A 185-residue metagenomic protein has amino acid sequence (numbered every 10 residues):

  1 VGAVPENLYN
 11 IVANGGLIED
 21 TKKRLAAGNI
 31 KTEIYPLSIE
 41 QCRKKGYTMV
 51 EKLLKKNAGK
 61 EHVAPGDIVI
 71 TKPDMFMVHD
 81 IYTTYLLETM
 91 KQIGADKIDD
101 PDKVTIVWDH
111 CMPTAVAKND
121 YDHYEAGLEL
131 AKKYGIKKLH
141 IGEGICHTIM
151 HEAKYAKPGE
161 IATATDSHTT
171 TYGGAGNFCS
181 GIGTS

Functional and structural regions predicted by a protein language model:
V1-S185: Fe-S-dependent hydro-lyases/dehydratases of central metabolism
